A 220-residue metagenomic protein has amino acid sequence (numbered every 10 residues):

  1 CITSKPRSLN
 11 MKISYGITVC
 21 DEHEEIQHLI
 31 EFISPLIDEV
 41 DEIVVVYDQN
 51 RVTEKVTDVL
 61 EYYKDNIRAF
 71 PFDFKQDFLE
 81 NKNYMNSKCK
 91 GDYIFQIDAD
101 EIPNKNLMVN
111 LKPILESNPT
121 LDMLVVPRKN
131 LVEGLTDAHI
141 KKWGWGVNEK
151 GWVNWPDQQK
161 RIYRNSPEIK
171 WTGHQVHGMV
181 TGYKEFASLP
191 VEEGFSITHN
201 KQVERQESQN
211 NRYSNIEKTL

Functional and structural regions predicted by a protein language model:
S4-S34: N-proximal low-complexity "stem/linker" segments adjacent to membrane-targeting elements
S14-Y15, D41-V45, D122-L124: Hydrophobic beta-strand segments of well-ordered beta-sheets in folded domains
H28-F32, D58-V59, Y84, V109-P113: A short acidic, amphipathic alpha-helical/loop segment
E31-P71: Acidic donor-binding segment of Leloir-type glycosyltransferases
P71-F78: Short, acidic/glycine-rich phosphate-metal binding loop used to engage nucleotide
F78-N86, Y93, I102-L220: Catalytic-site signature of metal-activated, phosphate-bearing donor transferases, centered on the GT-A/GT-A-like
